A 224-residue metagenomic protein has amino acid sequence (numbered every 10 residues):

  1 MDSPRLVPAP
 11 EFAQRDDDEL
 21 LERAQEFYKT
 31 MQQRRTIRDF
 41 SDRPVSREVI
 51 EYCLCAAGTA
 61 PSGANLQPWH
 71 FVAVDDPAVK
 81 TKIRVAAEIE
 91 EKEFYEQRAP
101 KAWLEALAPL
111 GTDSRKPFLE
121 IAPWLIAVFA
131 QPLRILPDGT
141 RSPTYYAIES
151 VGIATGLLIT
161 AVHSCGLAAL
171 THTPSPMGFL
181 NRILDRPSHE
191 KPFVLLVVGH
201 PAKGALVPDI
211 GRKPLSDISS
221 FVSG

Functional and structural regions predicted by a protein language model:
M1-I37, S41-V49, V85, E93 (+1 more regions): N-terminal accessory segments that position/regulate proteins before the catalytic core
M1-R23, D113, V194-G224: C-terminal helix-cap and adjacent tail motif
R34, C55-A57, I126, P132-I183: Small-aliphatic-rich amphipathic alpha-helix that forms the alpha element of a beta-alpha
A56-G58, P109-S114, L180-R182, A205: Glycine-rich, charged/polar anion/phosphate-binding loops that engage phosphate groups from diverse ligands
G58-N65: Glycine-rich phosphate/pyrophosphate-binding beta-alpha loops
N65-P68, E120-A122, K191: Short, basic and Ser/Thr-rich N-terminal targeting/leader segments
V72-V151: Glycine/small-residue-rich phosphate/adenosyl-binding loop
K92-A99, D185-P208: A glycine-rich helix N-cap at a beta->alpha junction
